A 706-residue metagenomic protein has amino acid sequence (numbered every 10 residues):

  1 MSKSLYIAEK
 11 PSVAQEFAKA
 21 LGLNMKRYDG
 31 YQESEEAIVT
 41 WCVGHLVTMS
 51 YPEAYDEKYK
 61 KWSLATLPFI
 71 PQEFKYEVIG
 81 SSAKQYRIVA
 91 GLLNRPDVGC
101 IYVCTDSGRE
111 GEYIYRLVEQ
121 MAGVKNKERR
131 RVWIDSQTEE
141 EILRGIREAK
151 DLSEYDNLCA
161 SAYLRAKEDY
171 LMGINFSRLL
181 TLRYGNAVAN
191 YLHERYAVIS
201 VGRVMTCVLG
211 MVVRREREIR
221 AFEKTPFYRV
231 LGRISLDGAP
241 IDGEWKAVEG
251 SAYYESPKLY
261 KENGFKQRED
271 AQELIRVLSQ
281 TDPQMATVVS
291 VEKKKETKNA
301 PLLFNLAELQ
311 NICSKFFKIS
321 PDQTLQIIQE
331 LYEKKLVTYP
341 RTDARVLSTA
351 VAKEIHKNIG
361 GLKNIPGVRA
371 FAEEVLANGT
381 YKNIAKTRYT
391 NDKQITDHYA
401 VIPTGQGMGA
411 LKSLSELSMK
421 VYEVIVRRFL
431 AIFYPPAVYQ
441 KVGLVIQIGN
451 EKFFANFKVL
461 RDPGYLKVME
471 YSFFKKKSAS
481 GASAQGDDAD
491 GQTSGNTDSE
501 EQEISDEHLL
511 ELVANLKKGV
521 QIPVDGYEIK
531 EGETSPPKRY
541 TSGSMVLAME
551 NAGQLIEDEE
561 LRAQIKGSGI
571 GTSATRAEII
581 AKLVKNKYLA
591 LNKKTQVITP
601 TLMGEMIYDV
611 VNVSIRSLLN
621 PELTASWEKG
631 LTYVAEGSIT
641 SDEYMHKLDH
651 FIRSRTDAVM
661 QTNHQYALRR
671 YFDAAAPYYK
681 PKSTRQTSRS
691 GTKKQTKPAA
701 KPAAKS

Functional and structural regions predicted by a protein language model:
M1-R178, F265, F474, P536: Intrinsically disordered, low-complexity regulatory segments
S2-L5, Y28, S82, L93 (+6 more regions): Basic, low-complexity terminal or inter-domain segments flanking catalytic cores
P11-A14, V43-T48, S107-G111, S136-E141 (+6 more regions): Conserved nucleotide-binding/hydrolysis micro-motifs of P-loop NTPases
A14-G22, R116-L117, L209-I219, R427: Short active-site loop/helix that positions an aromatic residue
F74-E77, R87, R95-P96, E139-I234 (+2 more regions): C-terminal or mid-to-C-terminal helical accessory/interaction module adjacent to the motor/catalytic core
D106, I312, F316-S320, T324: A conserved hydrophobic secondary-structure block that centers on an alpha-helix together with its immediately flanking
E255-L302, Q310: Metal- or metallocofactor-binding catalytic centers and their adjacent structured scaffolds across diverse enzyme
